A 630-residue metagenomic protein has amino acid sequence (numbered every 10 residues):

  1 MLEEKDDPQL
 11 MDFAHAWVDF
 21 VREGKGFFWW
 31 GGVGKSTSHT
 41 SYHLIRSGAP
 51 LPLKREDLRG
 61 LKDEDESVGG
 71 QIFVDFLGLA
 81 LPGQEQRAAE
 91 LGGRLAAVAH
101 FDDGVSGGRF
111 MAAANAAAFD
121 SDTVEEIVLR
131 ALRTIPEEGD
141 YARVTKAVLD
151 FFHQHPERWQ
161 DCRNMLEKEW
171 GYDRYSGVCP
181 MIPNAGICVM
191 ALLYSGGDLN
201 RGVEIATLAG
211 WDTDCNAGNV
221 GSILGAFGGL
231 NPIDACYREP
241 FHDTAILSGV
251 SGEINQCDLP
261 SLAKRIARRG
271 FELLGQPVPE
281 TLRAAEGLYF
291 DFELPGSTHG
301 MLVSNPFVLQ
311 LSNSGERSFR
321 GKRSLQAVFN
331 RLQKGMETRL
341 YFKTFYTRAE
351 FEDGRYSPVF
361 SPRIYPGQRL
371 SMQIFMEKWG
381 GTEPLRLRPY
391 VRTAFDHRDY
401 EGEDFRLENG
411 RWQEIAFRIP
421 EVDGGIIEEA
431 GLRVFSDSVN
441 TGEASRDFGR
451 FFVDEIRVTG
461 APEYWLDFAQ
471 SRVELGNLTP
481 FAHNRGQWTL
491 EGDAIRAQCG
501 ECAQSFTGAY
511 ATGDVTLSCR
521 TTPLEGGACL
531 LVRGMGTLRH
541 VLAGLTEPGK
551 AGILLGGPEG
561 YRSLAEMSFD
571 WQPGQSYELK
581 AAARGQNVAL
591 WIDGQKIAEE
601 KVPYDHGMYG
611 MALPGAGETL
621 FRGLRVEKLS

Functional and structural regions predicted by a protein language model:
M1-Y400, F405, I427-E429, S436 (+1 more regions): Structured, active/binding-site neighborhoods that engage oxygen-rich ligands
P306-L311, D454-G513, N587: Low-complexity, Ser/Thr/Pro/Gly-rich disordered linker/stalk regions
K343-Y346, Y356-P362, E401-L407, P420 (+4 more regions): Beta-strand-rich interaction surfaces with strong enrichment in secreted/lumenal proteins
L370-M372, E414-I456, E578-A582, W591-A598 (+1 more regions): Extracellular beta-strand ligand-recognition surfaces/modules
F375-L385, P523-G527, L538, N587-V588: Extended, low-complexity, turn-rich repeat/linker tracts enriched in Gly/Pro/Ser/Thr and Asp/Glu that occur
R386-A394, R433, G527-T537: Aromatic-rich beta-strand patches that line glycan-recognition/binding surfaces of extracellular proteins
A394-E428, F569-S576: Extracellular carbohydrate recognition and processing domains and analogous Trp-centered ligand-binding platforms
Q498-L555: Secretory/extracellular carbohydrate-interaction modules and structurally similar beta-sandwich "look-alikes"
